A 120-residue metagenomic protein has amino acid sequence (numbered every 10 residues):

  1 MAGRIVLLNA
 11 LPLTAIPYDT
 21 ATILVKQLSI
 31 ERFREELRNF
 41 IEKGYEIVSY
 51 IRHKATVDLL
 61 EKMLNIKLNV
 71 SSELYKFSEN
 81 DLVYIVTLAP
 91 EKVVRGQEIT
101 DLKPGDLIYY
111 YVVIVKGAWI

Functional and structural regions predicted by a protein language model:
M1-A2, I120: Initiator methionine at the very start of the polypeptide chain
G3-G44: N-terminal low-complexity, intrinsically disordered segments
I5-L11, E35, I66, N80 (+3 more regions): Intrinsic-disorder/low-complexity peptide segments enriched for small residues
L11-P12, P17, I41, M63-L64 (+5 more regions): Generic low-complexity, intrinsically disordered sequence content enriched in small uncharged/hydrophobic residues
T14, S29, E36, E46 (+3 more regions): A general marker of short, structured functional hotspots
I23-I30, R34, F40, S49-H53 (+3 more regions): Intrinsic-disorder-associated interaction segments
V48-V94: Acidic, low-complexity, intrinsically disordered interaction modules
F77-I120: Polybasic, proline/glycine-rich intrinsically disordered low-complexity segments
